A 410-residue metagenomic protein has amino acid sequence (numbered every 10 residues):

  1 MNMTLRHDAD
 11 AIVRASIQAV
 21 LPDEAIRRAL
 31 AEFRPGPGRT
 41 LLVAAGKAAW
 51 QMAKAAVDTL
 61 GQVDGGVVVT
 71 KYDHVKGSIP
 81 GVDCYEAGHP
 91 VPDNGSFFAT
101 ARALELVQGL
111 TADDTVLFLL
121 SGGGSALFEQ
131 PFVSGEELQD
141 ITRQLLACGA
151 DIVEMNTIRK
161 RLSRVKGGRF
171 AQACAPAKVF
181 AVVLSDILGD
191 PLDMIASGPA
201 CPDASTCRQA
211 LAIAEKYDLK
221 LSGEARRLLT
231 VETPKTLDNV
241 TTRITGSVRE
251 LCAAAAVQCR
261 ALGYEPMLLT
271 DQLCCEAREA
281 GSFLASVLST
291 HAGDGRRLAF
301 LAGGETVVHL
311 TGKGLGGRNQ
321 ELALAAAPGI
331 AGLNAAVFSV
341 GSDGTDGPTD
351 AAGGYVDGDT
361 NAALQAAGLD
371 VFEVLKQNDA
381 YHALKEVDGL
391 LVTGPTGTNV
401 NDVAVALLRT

Functional and structural regions predicted by a protein language model:
M1-V43, Q51-M52: An N-terminal, well-structured beta->alpha segment
V43-A45, V67-T70, F118-G122, A181-I187 (+3 more regions): Short beta-strand segments
A55-G65, I79-C84, L104-Q108, P131-Q144 (+4 more regions): A glycine- and small-aliphatic-rich helix-loop capping segment at beta-alpha/alpha-beta transitions that lines
K71-A112, E154, I158-R159: Glycine-rich oxoanion-binding loops at beta->alpha junctions
S134-K220: Internal gly/pro-rich beta-alpha loop/helix module that stabilizes soluble enzyme cofactors or their anionic handles
R159, A177-F180, P202-F283, V287: Accessory alpha-helical/coil subdomains and C-terminal extensions that flank or cap enzyme catalytic cores
G263-S339, G347-P348: Active-site segments that bind and position negatively charged phosphate/pyrophosphate groups
L324-T410: Internal helix-turn-beta structural module
